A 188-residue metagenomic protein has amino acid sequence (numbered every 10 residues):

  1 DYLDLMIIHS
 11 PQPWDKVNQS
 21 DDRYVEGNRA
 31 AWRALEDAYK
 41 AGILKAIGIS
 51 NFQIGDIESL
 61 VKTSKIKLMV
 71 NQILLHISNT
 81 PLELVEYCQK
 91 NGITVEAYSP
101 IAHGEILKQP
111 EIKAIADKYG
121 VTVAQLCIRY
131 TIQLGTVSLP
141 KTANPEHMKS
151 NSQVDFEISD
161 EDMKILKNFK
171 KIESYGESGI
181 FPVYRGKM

Functional and structural regions predicted by a protein language model:
D1-L5: A glycine-rich helix->loop->beta "capping" turn within Rossmann-like NAD(P)(H)-dependent oxidoreductase domains
S10-M188: Beta/alpha (TIM)-barrel catalytic core signal, keyed to glycine-rich beta->alpha loops juxtaposed to Asp/Glu that bind
